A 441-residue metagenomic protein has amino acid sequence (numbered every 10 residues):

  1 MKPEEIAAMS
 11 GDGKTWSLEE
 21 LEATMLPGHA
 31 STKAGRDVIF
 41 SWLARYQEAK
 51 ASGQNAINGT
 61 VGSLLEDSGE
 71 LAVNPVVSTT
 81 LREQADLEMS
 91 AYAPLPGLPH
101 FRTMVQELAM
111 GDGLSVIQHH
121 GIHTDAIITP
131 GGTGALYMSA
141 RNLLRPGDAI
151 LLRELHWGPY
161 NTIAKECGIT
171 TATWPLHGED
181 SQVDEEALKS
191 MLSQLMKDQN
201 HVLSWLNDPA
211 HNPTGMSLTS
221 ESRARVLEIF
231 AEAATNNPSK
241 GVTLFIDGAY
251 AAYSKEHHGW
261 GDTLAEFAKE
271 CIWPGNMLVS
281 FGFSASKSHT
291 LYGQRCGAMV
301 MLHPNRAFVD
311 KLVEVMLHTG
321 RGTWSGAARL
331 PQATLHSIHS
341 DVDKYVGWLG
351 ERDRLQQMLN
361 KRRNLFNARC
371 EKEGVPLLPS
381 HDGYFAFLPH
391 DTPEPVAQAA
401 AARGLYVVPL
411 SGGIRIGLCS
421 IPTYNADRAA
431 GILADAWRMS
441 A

Functional and structural regions predicted by a protein language model:
K2, E107, G111, S115 (+4 more regions): PLP-dependent enzyme catalytic core of the Aspartate aminotransferase-like
P3-A7, K14, M104, K269-R352 (+1 more regions): Conserved core segment of the aminotransferase class I/II
P3-E5, G11-A23, H29-P130: N-terminal small-domain helix-loop-helix segment of the aminotransferase-like
A56-N58, P94, G282, P376-H381 (+1 more regions): Short beta-strand
L65-E70, N212-G215, A252-K255, H289-Y292 (+1 more regions): Short catalytic/ligand-binding loop motif for oxyanion handling, primarily in non-cytosolic enzymes, centered on
E66-D67, E351-A401: Conserved PLP-binding catalytic core of the aspartate aminotransferase-like
A85-L244, A251-W273: Conserved core of the PLP fold type I
G121-H123, P379-F385, L410-G413: Short Gly/Ser/Thr- and Asp/Glu-enriched loop/turn motifs at secondary-structure junctions
